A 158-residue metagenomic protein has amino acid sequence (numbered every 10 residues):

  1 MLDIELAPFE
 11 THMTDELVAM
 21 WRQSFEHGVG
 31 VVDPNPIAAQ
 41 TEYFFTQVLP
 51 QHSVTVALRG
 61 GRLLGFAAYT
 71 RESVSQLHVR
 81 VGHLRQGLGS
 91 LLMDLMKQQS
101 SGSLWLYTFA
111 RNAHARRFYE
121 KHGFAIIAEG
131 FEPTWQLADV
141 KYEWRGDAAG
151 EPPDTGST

Functional and structural regions predicted by a protein language model:
I4-A19: A short beta-loop-alpha structural element at the N-terminal edge of CoA-dependent acyl/N-acetyltransferase catalytic
V18-F44: Conserved GNAT-fold acetyl-CoA-binding loop/helix
F45-V56, S73: A short helix-loop-beta-strand connector motif used in the catalytic cores of GNAT acetyltransferases and, in some
V56, R62-H78: Conserved beta-strand in the GNAT
A57, H83, G87-M96: Conserved acetyl-CoA pyrophosphate-binding loop and the N-cap/start of the following alpha-helix in GNAT-like
V74-R85, T108-F109: A short, internal acetyl-CoA/4′-phosphopantetheine-binding micro-motif in the GNAT/acyltransferase core
S90-L91, R111-A128, E132-A138: Conserved active-site alpha-helix within GNAT-family acetyltransferase domains
Q99-R111: Conserved GNAT acetyl-CoA-binding A-motif
